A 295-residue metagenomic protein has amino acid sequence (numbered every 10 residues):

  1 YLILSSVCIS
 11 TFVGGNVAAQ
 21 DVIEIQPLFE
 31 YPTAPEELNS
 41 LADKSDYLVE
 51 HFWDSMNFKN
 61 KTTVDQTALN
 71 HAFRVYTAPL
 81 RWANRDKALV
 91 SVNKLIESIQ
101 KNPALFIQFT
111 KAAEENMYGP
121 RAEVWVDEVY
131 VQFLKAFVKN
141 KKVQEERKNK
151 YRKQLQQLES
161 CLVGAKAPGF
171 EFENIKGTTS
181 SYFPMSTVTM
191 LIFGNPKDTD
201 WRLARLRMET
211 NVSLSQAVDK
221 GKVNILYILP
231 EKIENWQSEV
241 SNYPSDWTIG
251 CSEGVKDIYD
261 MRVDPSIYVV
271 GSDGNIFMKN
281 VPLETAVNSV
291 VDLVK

Functional and structural regions predicted by a protein language model:
Y1-I23, K279: Bacterial Sec-dependent N-terminal signal peptides
A19-T178: Oxidative protein folding and maturation machinery
R81-A83, N116-Y118, P196-D200, K232-I233 (+1 more regions): Short acidic, S/G/P-rich loop/turn micro-motifs used as interaction or catalytic elements
T179-E209, N224-L226: Short active-site neighborhood of thiol/selenol oxidoreductases, capturing the structured segment around
L203-S241, G254-D257: Structural microenvironment flanking redox-active thiols in thiol-disulfide oxidoreductases
Q237-D273: Short, internal strand/loop/helix patches that form the active-site neighborhood or redox-interaction surface
D264, S272-K295: Non-catalytic, surface beta->alpha helical segment in thiol-disulfide oxidoreductase systems
